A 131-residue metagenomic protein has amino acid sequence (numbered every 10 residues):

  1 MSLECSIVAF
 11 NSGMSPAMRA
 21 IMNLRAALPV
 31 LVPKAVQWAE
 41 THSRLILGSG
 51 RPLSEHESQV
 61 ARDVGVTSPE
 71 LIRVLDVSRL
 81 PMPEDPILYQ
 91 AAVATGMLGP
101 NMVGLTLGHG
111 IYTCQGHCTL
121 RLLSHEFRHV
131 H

Functional and structural regions predicted by a protein language model:
S2-E40: N-terminal low-structure segments adjacent to metalloprotease catalytic domains across cellular compartments
W38-A39, A91-A94, Y112: Glycosyltransferase-associated regions of secretory-pathway enzymes, highlighting luminal stem/catalytic domains
R44-I46: Acyl-group handling in specialized metabolite and lipid biosynthesis
S49-L105: Auxiliary, metal-adjacent structural segments of Zn-dependent hydrolase domains
L80-E84, L120-L123, H131: Short catalytic/ligand-binding loop motif for oxyanion handling, primarily in non-cytosolic enzymes, centered on
L98-G99, V103-S124: Short pre-active-site segment immediately N-terminal to the catalytic Zn-binding motif
G116, R128-H131: Active-site-flanking alpha-helical
